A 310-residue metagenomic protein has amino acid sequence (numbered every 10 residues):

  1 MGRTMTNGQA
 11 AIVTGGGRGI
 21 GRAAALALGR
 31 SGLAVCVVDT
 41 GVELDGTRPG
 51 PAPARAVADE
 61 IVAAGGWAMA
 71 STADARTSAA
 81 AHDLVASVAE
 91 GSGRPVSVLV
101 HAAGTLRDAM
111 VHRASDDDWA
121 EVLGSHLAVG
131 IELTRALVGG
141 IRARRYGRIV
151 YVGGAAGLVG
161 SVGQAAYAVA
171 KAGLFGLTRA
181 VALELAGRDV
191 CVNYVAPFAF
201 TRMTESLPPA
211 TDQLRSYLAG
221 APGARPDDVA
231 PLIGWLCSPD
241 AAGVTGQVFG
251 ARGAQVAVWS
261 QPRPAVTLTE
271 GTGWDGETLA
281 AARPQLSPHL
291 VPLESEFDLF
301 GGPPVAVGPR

Functional and structural regions predicted by a protein language model:
R3-V37: Canonical Rossmann dinucleotide-binding motif of NAD(H)/NADP(H)-dependent dehydrogenases/reductases, specifically
A58, V62, M69-T72, T77-R94 (+1 more regions): Conserved amphipathic alpha-helix within the SDR
M110-V111, S115-L123: Substrate-binding pocket helix/loop in short-chain dehydrogenase/reductase
T134, A170, T178: Active-site helix of classical SDR
G139, L183-G187: Alpha-helical segment proximal to the catalytic Tyr-Lys
G154: Residue(s) in the substrate-gating loop at a strand-loop-helix junction that position the organic substrate next
Y194, R215-P309: C-terminal helical subdomain
